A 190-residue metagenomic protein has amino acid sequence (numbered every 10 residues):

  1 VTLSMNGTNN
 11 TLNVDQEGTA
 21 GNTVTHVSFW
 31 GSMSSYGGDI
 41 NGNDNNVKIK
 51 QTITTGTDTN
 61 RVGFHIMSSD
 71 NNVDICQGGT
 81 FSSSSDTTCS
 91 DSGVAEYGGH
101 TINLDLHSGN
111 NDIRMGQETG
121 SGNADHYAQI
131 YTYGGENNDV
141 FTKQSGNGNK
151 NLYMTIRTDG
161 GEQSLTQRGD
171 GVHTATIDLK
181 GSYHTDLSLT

Functional and structural regions predicted by a protein language model:
V1-T190: Low-complexity repeat regions of mature extracellularly deployed or surface/particle-associated proteins
